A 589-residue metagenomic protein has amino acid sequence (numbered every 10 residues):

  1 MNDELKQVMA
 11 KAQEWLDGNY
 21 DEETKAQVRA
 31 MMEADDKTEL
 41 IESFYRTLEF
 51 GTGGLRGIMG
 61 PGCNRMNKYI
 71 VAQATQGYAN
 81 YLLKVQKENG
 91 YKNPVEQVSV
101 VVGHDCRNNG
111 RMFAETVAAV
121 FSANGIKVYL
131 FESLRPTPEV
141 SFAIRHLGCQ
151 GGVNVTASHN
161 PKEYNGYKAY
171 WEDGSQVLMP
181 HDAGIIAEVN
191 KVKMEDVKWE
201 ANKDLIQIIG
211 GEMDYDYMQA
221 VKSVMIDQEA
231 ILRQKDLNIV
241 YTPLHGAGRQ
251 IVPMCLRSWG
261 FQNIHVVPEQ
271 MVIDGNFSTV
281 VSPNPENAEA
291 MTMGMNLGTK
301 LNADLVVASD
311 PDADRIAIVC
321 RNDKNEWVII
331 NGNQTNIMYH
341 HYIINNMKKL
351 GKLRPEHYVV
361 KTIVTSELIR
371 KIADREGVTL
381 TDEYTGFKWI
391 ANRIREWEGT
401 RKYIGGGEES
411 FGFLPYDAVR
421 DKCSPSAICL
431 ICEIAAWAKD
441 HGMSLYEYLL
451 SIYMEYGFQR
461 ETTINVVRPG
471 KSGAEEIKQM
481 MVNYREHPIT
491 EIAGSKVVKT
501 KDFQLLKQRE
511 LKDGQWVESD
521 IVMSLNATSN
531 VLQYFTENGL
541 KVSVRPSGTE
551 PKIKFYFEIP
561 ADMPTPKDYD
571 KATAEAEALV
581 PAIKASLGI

Functional and structural regions predicted by a protein language model:
D3-E4, A10-V117, I206-I239, A247: An N-terminal, well-structured beta->alpha segment
W15-N19, E23, E39-S43, T47-L48 (+2 more regions): Gly/Ser/Thr-enriched, mixed-charge loops and adjacent short helices that form phosphate/oxyanion-binding elements
F44-N64, A157-N160, P243-I251, C255 (+4 more regions): Conserved phosphate/anionic-ligand binding catalytic regions in large, soluble enzymes, centered on
V101-Y164, Q262-I318: N-terminal small/polar loop signature for handling phosphorylated ligands or for N-terminal nucleophile
F113-F121, Y164-W171, D314-Q334, I369: Short Gly/Thr/Asp-enriched flexible loops that form oxyanion-binding sites at enzyme active sites
Y170-K198, N333-H357, K361-K371: Glycine-rich phosphate-binding loop plus the immediately following alpha-helix
T299, A303-L305, E326, N346-R545 (+1 more regions): Phosphate-binding and adjacent anionic-ligand microenvironments
